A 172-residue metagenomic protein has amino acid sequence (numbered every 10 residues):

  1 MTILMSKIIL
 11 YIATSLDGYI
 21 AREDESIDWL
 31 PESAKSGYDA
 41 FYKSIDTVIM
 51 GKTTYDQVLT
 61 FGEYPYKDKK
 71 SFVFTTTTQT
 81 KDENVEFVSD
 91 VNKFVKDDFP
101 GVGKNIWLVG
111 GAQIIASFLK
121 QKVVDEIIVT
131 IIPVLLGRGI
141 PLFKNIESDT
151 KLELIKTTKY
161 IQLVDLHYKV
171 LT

Functional and structural regions predicted by a protein language model:
T2-T172: Enzymes that bind and transform nitrogen-containing heteroaromatic metabolites
